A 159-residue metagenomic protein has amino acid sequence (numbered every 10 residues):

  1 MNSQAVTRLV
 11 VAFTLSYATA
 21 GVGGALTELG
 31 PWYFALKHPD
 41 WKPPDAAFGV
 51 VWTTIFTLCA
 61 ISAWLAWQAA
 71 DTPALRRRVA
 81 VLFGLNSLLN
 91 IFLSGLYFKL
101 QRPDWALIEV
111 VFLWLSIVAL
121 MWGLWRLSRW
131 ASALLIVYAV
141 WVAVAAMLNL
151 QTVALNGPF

Functional and structural regions predicted by a protein language model:
M1-F13: N-terminal membrane topogenic signal
S16-P31: Alpha-helical transmembrane segments of multi-pass membrane proteins
L29-W41, L155-F159: Membrane-interface helix termini and inter-helical loops of multi-pass transporters
P43-L58, Q101-L113: Membrane-interface loop-to-helix entry segments
T57-S94: Helix-adjacent hinge/juxtasegments
P73, G95-W105, W125, V153-G157: Membrane-interface helix caps and helix-loop-helix hairpins in membrane proteins
A80-L93, L107-L120, L135-V142: Hydrophobic alpha-helical segments of small multi-pass membrane proteins
R126-F159: Terminal transmembrane helical module of multi-pass membrane proteins
